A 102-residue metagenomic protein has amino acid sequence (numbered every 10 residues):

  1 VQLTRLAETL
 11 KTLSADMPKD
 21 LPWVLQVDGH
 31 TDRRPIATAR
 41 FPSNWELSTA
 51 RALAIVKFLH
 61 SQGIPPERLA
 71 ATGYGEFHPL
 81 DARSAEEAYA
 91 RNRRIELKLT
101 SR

Functional and structural regions predicted by a protein language model:
V1-T9, S14, W23, H30-R102: Periplasmic OmpA-like peptidoglycan-binding domain that tethers envelope proteins to the cell wall
M17-P18: Short loop/turn motifs that connect adjacent beta-strands in outer-membrane beta-barrel proteins
